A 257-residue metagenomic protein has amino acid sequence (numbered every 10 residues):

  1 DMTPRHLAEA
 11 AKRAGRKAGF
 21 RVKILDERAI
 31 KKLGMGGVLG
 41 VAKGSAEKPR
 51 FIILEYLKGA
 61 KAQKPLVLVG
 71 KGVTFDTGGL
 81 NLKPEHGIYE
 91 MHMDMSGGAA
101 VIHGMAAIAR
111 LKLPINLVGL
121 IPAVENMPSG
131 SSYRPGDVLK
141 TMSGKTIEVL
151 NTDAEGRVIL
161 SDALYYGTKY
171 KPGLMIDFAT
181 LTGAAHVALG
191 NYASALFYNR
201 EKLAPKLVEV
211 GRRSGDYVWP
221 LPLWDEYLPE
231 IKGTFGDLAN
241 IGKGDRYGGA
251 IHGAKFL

Functional and structural regions predicted by a protein language model:
D1-L7: Short beta-strand to alpha-helix junction loop
A8-L257: A generic structural signal for tightly packed, nonpolar segments enriched in small/aliphatic residues
